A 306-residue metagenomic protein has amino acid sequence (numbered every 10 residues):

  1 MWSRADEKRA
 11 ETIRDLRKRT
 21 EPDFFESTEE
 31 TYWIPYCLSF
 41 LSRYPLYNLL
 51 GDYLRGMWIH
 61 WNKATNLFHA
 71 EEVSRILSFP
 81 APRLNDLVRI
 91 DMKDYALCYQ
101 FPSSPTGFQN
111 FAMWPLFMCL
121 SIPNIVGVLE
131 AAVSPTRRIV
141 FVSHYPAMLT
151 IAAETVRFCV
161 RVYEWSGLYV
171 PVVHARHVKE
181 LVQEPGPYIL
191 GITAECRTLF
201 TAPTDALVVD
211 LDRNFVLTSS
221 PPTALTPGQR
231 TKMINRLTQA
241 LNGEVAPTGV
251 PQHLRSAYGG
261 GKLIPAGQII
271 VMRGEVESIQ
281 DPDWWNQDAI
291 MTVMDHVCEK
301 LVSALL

Functional and structural regions predicted by a protein language model:
M1-R157, L168-Y169, Q183-L207, N214-L306: N-terminal uDENN/longin-like adaptor modules and analogous extended polar/low-complexity scaffolding regions in large
V160: An amphipathic, basic-hydrophobic helix/alpha-beta surface used to engage anionic, phosphate-rich ligands or surfaces
Y169-R176: Acidic carboxylate-rich catalytic motifs and surrounding loops in phosphoryl-/glycosyl-chemistry enzymes
K179-L181: Conserved P-loop NTPase motor core
